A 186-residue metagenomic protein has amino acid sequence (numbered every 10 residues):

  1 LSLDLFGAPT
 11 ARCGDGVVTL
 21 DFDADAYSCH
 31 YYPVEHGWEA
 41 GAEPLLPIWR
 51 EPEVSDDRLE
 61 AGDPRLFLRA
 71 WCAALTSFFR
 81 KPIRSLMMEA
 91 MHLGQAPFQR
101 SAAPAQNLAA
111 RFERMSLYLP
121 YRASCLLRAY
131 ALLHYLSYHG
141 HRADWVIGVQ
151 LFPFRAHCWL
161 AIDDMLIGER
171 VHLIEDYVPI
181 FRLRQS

Functional and structural regions predicted by a protein language model:
L1-I48: N-terminal accessory interaction module
L1-L3, H134-H139: Short, positively charged
A11-R12, W159-A161: Well-ordered beta-strand positions
V18, G37, L166-G168, V178-R184: Local beta-strand/beta-hairpin segments that build beta-sheet-rich folds
A42-D56, L183-S186: Short, solvent-exposed cationic patches
D56-S124, R128, H134-S137, D144 (+3 more regions): Secondary-structure boundary elements
H139-F152: Short, well-structured beta-strand/strand-turn elements
P153-H157: A short, glycine/Asx- and small/polar-enriched loop/turn that sits immediately N-terminal to a beta-strand
